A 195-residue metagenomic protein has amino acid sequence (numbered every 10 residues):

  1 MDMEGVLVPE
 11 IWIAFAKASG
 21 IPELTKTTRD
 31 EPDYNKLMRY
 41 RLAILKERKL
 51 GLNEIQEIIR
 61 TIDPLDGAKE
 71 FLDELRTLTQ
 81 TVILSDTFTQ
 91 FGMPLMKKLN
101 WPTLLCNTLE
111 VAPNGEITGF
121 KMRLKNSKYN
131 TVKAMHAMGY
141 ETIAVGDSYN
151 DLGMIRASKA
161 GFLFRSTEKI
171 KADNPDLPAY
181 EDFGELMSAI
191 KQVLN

Functional and structural regions predicted by a protein language model:
D2-T108, A112-P113: Alpha-helical substrate-recognition element adjacent to the catalytic core
D73, K133, L152-G153: Alpha-helical segments flanking ligand/cofactor-binding loops in enzyme cores
T77-L78, M135-Y140, V193: Glycine-rich phosphate-binding loop signature in dinucleotide/nucleotide-binding domains
T81-D86, Y140-E181: Acidic, Mg2+-coordinating phosphoryl-transfer loop and its flanking beta/alpha structural elements, shared across
T89-M93, D151-L152, M187: Short, well-ordered alpha-helical microsegments
Q90-T142, D173: Substrate-recognition "cap/lid" segment bordering the active-site pocket of phosphatases
L105, L177-L186: Short acidic-hydrophobic, aromatic-tinged amphipathic segments that line or gate anion-handling sites
A189-N195: Short amphipathic alpha-helix with an adjacent loop that forms part of the alpha/beta core around
